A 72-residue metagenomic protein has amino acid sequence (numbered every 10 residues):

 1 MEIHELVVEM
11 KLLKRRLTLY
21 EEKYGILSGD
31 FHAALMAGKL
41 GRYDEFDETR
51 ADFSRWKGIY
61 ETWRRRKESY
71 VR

Functional and structural regions predicted by a protein language model:
M1-R72: Extended, charge-rich alpha-helical interface modules
